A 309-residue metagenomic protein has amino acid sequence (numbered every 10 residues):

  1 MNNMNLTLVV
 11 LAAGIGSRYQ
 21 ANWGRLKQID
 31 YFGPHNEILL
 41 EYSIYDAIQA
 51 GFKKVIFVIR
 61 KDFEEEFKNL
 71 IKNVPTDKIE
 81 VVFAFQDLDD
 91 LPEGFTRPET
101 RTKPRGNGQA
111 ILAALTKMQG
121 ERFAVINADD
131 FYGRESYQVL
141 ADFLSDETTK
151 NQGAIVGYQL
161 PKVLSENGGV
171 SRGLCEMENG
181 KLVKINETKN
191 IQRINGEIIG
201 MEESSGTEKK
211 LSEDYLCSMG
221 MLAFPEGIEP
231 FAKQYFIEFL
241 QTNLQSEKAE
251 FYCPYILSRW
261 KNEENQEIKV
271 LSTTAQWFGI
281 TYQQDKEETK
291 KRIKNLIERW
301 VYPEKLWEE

Functional and structural regions predicted by a protein language model:
M1-G24: N-terminal nucleotide-binding beta1-loop-alpha1 segment
E37-K54, N69-L70: A short, N-terminal amphipathic alpha-helix
E65-A84, D89-D90: Acidic donor-binding segment of Leloir-type glycosyltransferases
F85-I111: Active-site-proximal specificity loops/subdomain of glycosyltransferases
F123: Short aromatic/hydrophobic "clamp" motif used to bind/position activated sugar donors
I126-A128: Active-site acidic Asp-centered loop
R134-L222, E226: Conserved core of the sugar-phosphate nucleotidyltransferase
K233-Q266: A C-terminal functional module that forms or caps the active site or interfaces directly with catalytic machinery
